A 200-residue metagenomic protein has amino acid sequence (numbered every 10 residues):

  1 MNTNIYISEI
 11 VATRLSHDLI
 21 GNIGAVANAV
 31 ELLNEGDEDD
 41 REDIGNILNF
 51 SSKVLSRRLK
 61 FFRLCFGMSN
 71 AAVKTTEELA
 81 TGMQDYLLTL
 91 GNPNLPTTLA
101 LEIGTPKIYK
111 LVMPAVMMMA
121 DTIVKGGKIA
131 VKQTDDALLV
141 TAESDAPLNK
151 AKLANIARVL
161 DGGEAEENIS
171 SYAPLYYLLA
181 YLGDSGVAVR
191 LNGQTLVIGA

Functional and structural regions predicted by a protein language model:
M1-F62: Compact recognition or signaling/catalytic modules
N2-I10, N92-M118, V124, G163-S170: Conserved short strand/loop->alpha-helix "switch" segment adjacent to the catalytic nucleotide/phosphoryl-transfer site
E9-G36, P106-Q133, Y176-D184: Conserved ATP-binding N-box helix of the HATPase_c
V30, R63-N70, G91-N94, I123-A130 (+1 more regions): Long, hydrophobic, amphipathic alpha-helical segments used as structural scaffolds
R41-P93: Conserved DHp (HisKA) dimerization/phosphotransfer helix of two-component histidine kinases, i.e., the long coiled-coil
D136-L175: Glycine-rich/acidic phosphate-handling loop/turn and adjacent ATP-lid/helix of nucleotide-binding kinase/ATPase domains
S185-N192: Glycine-rich ATP-binding loops of the HATPase_c
T195-A200: Short C-terminal beta-strand
